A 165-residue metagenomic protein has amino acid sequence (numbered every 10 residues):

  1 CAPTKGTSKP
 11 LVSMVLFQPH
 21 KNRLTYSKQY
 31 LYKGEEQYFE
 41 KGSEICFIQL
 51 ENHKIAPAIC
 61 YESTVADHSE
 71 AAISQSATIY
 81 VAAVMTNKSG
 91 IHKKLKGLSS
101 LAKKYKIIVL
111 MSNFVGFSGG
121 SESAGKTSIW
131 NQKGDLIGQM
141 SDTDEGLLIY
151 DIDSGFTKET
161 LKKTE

Functional and structural regions predicted by a protein language model:
C1, L24-T25, V109-S112: General beta-strand structural signal in soluble alpha/beta enzymes
C1-G6, V115: Short beta-strand-to-loop element that shapes/binds the nucleotide-sugar donor at the catalytic cleft/hinge
G6-Q75, K93-K96, D153-E165: Active-site catalytic loop in hydrolytic enzyme cores
T64-L147: CN hydrolase (nitrilase-like) catalytic-core segments centered on the catalytic cysteine and neighboring Lys/Glu
